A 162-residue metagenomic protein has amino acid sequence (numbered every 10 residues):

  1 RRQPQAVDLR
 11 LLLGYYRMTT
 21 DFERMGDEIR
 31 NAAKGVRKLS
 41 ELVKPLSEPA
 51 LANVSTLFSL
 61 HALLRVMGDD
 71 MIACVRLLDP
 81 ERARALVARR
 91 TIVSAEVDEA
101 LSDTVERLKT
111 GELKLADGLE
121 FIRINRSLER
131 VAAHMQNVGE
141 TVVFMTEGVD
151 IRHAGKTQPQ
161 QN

Functional and structural regions predicted by a protein language model:
R1-N162: Cytosolic, long alpha-helical scaffolding segments
